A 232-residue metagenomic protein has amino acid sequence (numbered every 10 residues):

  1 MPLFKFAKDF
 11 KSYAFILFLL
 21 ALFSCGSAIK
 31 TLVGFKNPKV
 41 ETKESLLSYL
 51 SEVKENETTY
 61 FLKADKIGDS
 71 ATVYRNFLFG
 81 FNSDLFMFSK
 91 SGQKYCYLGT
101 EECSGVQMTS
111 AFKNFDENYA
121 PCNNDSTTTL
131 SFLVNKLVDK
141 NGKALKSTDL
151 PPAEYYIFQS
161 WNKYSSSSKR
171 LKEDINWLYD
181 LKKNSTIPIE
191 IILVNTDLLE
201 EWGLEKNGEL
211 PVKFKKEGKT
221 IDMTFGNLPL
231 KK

Functional and structural regions predicted by a protein language model:
M1-C25: Sec-dependent bacterial lipoprotein signal peptides
I16, F23, V212-K232: Extended, charge-rich low-complexity interaction segments
C25-A153: Non-globular targeting/processing and membrane-anchoring segments
T58-A64, T186-T224: Thiol-based oxidoreductase modules, predominantly thioredoxin-like and allied folds used for disulfide exchange
I67-V73, L78-F79, F158, K172-E173 (+2 more regions): Charged/polar interaction segments and conserved charged motifs
Y97-G99, S168-K172, W202-K206: A short acidic (Asp/Glu
T109-K113, P121-N123, K182-T186, K215-T220: Glycine-rich loops and low-complexity Gly/Arg-rich segments that provide flexible linkers or classic glycine-based
N141-L181, I191-V194: Short active-site neighborhood of thiol/selenol oxidoreductases, capturing the structured segment around
